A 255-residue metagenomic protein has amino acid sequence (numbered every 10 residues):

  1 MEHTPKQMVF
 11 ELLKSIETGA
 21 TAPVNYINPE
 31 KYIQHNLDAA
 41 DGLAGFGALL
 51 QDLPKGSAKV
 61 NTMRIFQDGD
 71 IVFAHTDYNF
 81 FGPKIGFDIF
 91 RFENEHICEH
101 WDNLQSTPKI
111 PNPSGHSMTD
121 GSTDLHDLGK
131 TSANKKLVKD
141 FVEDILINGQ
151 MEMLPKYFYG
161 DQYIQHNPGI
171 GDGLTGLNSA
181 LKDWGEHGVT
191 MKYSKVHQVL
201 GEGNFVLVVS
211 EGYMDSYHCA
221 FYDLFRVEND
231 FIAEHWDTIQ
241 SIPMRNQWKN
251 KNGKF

Functional and structural regions predicted by a protein language model:
M1-F255: C-terminal and inter-domain tail/linker signature
